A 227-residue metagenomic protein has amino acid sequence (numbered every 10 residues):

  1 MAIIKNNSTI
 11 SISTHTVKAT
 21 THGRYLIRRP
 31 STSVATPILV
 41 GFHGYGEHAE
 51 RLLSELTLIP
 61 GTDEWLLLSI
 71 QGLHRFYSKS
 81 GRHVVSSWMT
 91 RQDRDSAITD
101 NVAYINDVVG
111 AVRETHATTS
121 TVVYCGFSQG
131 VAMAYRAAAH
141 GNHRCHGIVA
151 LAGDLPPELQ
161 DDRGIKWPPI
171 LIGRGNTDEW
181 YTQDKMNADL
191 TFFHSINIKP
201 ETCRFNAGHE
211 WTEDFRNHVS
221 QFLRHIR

Functional and structural regions predicted by a protein language model:
H15-T119: Serine-hydrolase catalytic machinery in alpha/beta-hydrolase-like enzymes
S54, R136-H140: Active-site signature of alpha/beta-hydrolase-fold catalytic machinery across serine- and Asp/Cys-nucleophile hydrolases
Q71, C125, V149-A152, G173: Alpha/beta-hydrolase-fold catalytic nucleophile elbow
K79-S86, A152-L171: Flexible "cap/lid" loop of the alpha/beta hydrolase fold
C125-G130, A134: Gly/Ala-rich beta-loop-alpha elbow adjacent to hydrolase catalytic centers
H143-L155: A conserved short beta-strand
L171, Q183-R227: C-terminal catalytic histidine-bearing segment of alpha/beta-hydrolase fold enzymes
L171-R174, D178: Short beta-strand/loop motif that positions the catalytic acidic residue of the alpha/beta-hydrolase fold
